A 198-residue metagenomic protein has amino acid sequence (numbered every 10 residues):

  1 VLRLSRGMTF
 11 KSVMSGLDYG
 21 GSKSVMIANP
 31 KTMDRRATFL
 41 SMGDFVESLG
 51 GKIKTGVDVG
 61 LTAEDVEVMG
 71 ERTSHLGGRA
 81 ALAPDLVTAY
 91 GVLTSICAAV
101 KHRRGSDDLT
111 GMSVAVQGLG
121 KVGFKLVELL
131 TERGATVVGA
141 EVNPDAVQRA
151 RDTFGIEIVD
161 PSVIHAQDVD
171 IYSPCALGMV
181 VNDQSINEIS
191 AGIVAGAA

Functional and structural regions predicted by a protein language model:
V1-A80: N-terminal ligand-binding/catalytic initiation module
S12, K121-L126, M179-V181: Short glycine/serine/threonine-rich phosphate/pyrophosphate-binding segments that cradle anionic phosphate groups
A28-R35, K121-E128, I186-N187: Short glycine/threonine-rich loop-to-helix capping motif typified by GTGT followed within a few residues by an Asp-Pro
N29, Q117, A195-A197: Thr-Gly-centered strand-to-loop micro-motif
F39, G43, V127, V147 (+1 more regions): Short amphipathic alpha-helical segments and helix-helix/interface helices
L49-G50, T110, T131-T136, I186-I193: Short, surface-exposed connector motifs at secondary-structure boundaries
I53, V57, I171-A198: ADP-ribose/adenylate-binding Rossmann-like module
A83-I171: Glycine-rich phosphate/diphosphate-binding loop of Rossmann-like nucleotide-binding domains
